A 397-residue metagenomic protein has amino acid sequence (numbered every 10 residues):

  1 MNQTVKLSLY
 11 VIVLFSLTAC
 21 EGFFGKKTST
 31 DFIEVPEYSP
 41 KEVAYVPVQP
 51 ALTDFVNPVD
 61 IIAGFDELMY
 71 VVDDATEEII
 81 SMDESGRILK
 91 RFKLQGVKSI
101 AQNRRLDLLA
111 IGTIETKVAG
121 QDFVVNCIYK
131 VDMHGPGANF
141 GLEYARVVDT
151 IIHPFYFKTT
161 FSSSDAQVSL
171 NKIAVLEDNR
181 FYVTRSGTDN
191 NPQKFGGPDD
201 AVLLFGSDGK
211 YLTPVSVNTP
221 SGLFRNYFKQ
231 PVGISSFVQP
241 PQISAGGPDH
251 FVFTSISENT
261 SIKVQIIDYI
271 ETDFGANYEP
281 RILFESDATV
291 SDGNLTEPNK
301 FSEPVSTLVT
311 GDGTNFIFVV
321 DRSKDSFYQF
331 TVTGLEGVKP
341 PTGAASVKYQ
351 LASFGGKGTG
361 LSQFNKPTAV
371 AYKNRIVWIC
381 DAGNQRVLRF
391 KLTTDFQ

Functional and structural regions predicted by a protein language model:
S16-A19: C-terminal motif of bacterial Sec signal peptides marking the signal peptidase cleavage site
K27-V56, F354: A short helix->beta-strand "capping" segment at the edge of beta-propeller domains
T53-F65, L94-R104, I114, T159-L176 (+3 more regions): Beta-rich, blade/repeat-based domains predominating in secreted/periplasmic proteins but also intracellular
L68-Y70, D107-A110, R180-V183, H250-T254 (+2 more regions): Conserved beta-propeller blade signature
T76-E78, E115-G120, G187-P192, S257-S261 (+2 more regions): Short glycine/acidic-enriched loop and turn motifs that connect beta-strands
F123-E177: Asp-box/WD-like beta-propeller blade repeats and closely related beta-sheet repeat scaffolds
V131-Y144, L204-T213, Q265-I282, F330-A344 (+1 more regions): Short loop/turn segments immediately following beta-strands, especially the blade-tip and inter-blade linker loops
F364-Q397: Blade-level signature of beta-propeller repeat domains, shared across WD40, Kelch, NHL, RCC1 and BNR/Asp-box propellers
